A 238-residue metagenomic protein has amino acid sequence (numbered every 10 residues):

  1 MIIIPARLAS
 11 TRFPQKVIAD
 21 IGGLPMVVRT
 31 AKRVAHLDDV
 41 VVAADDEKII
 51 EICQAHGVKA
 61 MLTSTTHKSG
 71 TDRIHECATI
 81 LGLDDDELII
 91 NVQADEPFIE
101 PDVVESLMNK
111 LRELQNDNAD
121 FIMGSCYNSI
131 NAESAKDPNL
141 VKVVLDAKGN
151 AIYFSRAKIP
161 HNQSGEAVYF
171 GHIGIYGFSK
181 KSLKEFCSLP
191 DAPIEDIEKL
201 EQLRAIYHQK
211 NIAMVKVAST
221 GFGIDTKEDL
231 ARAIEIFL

Functional and structural regions predicted by a protein language model:
M1-A44: N-terminal glycine-rich phosphate-binding loop and ensuing alpha1 helix
F13, R29, R33, I89 (+5 more regions): Structured catalytic cores of enzymes that bind and process phosphorylated ligands/cofactors
A44-D45, I99, F178, D225: A conserved hydrophobic position in a structured secondary element of the catalytic/binding core that shapes
E47-N109: Short phosphate-binding loop-to-helix
I99-A192: Conserved core of the sugar-phosphate nucleotidyltransferase
A167-L238: Conserved alpha/beta core of the MobA/IspD/sugar-nucleotide pyrophosphorylase nucleotidyltransferase superfamily
